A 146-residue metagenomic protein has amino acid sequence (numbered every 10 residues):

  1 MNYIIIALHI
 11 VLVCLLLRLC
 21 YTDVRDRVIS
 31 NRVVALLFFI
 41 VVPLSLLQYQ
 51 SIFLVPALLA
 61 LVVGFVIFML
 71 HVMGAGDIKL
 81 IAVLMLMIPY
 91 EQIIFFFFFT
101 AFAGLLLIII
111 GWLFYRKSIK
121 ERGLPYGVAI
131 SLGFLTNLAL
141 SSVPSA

Functional and structural regions predicted by a protein language model:
M1-A146: A membrane-topology feature that recognizes alpha-helical transmembrane segments and their immediate juxtamembrane
